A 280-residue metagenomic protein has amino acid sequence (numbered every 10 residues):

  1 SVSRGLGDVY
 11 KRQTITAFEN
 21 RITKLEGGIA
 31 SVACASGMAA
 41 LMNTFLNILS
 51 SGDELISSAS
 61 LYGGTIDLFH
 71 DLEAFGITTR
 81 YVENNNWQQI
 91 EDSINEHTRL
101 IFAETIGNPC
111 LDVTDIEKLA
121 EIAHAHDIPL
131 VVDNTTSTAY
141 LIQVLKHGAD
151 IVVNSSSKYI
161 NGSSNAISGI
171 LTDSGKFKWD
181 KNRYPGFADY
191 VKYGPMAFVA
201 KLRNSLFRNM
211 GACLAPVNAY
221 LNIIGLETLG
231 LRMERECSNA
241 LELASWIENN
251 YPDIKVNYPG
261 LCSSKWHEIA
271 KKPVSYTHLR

Functional and structural regions predicted by a protein language model:
S1-L6, Y10, H278: Single conserved hydrophobic/aromatic residue that forms the stacking wall/gate of nucleotide- or nucleobase-binding
G5-L6, F18, T65, Y140: Activation loop
G7-V32: Active-site-flanking structural segment that lines cofactor/substrate pockets
I22, A40, L55, T277-H278: Adenylate-forming
L25-E26, E73, S164-N165, S275-Y276: Short glycine-enriched loop/turn motifs at secondary-structure junctions
G27, P252-D253: Glycine-centered tight turns that cap/initiate beta-strands
S31-N249, N257, S263, E268-A270: Conserved PLP-enzyme active-site core in the AAT-like
W266-R280: Conserved PLP-binding active-site segment of the aspartate aminotransferase-like
